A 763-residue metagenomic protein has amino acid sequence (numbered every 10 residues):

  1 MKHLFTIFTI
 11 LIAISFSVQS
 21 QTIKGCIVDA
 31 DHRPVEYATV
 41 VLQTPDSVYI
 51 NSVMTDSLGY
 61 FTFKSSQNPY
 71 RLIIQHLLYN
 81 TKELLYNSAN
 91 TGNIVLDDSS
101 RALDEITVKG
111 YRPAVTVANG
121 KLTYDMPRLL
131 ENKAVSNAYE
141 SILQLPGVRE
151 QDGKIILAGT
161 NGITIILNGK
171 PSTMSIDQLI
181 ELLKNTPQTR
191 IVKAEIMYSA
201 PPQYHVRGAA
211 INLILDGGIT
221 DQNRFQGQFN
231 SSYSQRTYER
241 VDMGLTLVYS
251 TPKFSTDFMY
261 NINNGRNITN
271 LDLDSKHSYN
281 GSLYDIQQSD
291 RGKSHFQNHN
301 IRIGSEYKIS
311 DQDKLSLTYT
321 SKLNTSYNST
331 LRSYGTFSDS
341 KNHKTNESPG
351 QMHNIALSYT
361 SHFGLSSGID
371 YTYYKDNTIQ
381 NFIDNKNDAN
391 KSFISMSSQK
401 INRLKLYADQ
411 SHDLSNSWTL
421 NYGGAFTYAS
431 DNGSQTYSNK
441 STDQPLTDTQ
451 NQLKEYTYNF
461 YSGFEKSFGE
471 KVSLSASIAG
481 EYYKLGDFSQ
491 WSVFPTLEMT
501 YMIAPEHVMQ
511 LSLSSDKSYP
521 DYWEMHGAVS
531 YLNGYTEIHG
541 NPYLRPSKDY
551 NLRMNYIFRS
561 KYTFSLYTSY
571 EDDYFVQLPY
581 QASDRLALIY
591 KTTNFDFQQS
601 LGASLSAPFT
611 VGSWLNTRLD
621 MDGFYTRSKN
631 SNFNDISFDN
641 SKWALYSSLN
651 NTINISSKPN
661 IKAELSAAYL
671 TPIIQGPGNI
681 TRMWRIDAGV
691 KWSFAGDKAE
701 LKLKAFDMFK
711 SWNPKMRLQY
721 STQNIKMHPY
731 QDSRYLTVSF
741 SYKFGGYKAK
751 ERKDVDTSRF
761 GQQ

Functional and structural regions predicted by a protein language model:
H3, F254, N298-S326, K344-P495 (+4 more regions): Face-selective signature of the C-terminal outer-membrane beta-barrel domain
V41-Q43, Q75-Y79, T91-L130, E150-D152 (+3 more regions): Short, acidic, small-residue-rich periplasmic hinge/interaction motif at the N-terminus of Gram-negative outer-membrane
Q43-V48, R71-L85: A short, solvent-exposed loop/turn motif at the edges and junctions of modular extracellular/periplasmic domains
D46-Y60: Short, acidic Ser/Thr/Gly-rich low-complexity loop/linker segments typical of extracellular and cell-surface proteins
K64, S172-Y198: Short acidic/polar hinge/loop motifs at secondary-structure boundaries that mediate gating or recognition
T91-V95, A138-S141, L179-E181, V206-N230 (+1 more regions): N-terminal periplasmic accessory domains that precede and gate Gram-negative outer-membrane beta-barrel machines
Y139-M174: Extracytoplasmic beta-strand/coil segments of soluble accessory domains associated with Gram-negative outer-membrane
L453, K517-S565, Y570, L588-L601 (+1 more regions): Outer-membrane beta-barrel signature, preferentially recognizing the C-terminal barrel domain of Gram-negative
